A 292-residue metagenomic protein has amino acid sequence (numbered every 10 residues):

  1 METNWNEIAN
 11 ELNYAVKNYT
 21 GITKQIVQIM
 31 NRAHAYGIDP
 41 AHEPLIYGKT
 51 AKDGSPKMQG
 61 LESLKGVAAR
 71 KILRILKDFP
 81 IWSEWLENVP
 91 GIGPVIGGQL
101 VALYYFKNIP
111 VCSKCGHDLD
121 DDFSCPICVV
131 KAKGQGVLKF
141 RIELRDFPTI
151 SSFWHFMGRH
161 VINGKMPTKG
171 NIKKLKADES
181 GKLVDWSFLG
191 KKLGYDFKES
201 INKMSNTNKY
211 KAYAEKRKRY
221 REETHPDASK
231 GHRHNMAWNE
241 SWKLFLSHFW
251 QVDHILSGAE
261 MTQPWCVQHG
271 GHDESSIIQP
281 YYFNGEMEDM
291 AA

Functional and structural regions predicted by a protein language model:
M1-D39, G116, V129-Q135, A292: Phosphate- and other anionic-substrate recognition elements at nucleic-acid/protein interfaces
N13, K17-V27, K52-G66, R70 (+1 more regions): Generic structural signal for well-ordered, non-transmembrane alpha-helical segments in soluble/cytosolic regions
Q25-A35, D39, K203, T207 (+1 more regions): Intrinsically disordered or highly flexible coil/loop and linker segments, enriched in small and charged/polar residues
Q28-A35, D39, L144, M166-K169 (+2 more regions): HhH-family (HhH-GPD) DNA N-glycosylase catalytic core used in base-excision repair
A33-V95, Y104: Helix-hairpin-helix/helix-loop-helix acidic hairpins
W85-L86, Q99-N235, N239, H248 (+1 more regions): Phosphate-backbone recognition surface of nucleic-acid-processing proteins
S229-C266, G270, E274-I278: Basic, amphipathic alpha-helical segments enriched in Lys/Arg and hydrophobic/aromatic residues
Y281-A292: Acidic, low-complexity intrinsically disordered tails
